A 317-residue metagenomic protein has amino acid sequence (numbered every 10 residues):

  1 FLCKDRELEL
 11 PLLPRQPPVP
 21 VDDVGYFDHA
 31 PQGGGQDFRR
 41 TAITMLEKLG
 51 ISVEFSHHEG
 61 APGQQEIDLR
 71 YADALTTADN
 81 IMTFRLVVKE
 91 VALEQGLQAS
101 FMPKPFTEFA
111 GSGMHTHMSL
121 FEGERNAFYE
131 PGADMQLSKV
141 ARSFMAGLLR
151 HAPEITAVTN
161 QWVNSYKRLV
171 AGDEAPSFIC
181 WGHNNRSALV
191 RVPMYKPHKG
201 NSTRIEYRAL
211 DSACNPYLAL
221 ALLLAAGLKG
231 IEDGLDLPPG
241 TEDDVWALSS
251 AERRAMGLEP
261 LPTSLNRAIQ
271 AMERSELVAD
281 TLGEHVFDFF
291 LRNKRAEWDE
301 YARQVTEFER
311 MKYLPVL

Functional and structural regions predicted by a protein language model:
F1-L317: Glycine-rich, acidic/polar active-site loops that bind/position phosphate-bearing ligands
